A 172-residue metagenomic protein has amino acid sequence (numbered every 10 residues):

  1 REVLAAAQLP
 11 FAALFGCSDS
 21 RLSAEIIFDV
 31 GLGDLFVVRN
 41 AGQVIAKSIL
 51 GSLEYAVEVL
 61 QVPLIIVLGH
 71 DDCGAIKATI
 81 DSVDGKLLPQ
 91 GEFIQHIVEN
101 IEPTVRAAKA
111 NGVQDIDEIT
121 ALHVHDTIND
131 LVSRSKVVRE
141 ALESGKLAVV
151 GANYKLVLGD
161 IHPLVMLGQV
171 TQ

Functional and structural regions predicted by a protein language model:
R1-A7, G33, G42-Q61, G74-Q172: Divalent-metal-activated hydrolytic enzyme cores
R1-V44: Short, conserved "active-site rim" segments that organize catalytic pockets and cofactor/ligand binding
L14, V38, V67, G151 (+1 more regions): Divalent metal-coordination and catalytic microenvironments
S20, D72-G74: Solvent-exposed loop/turn segments at secondary-structure junctions within structured extracellular/periplasmic domains
I65-D71: Ordered, amphipathic secondary-structure segments that act as subunit-interaction surfaces in large macromolecular
